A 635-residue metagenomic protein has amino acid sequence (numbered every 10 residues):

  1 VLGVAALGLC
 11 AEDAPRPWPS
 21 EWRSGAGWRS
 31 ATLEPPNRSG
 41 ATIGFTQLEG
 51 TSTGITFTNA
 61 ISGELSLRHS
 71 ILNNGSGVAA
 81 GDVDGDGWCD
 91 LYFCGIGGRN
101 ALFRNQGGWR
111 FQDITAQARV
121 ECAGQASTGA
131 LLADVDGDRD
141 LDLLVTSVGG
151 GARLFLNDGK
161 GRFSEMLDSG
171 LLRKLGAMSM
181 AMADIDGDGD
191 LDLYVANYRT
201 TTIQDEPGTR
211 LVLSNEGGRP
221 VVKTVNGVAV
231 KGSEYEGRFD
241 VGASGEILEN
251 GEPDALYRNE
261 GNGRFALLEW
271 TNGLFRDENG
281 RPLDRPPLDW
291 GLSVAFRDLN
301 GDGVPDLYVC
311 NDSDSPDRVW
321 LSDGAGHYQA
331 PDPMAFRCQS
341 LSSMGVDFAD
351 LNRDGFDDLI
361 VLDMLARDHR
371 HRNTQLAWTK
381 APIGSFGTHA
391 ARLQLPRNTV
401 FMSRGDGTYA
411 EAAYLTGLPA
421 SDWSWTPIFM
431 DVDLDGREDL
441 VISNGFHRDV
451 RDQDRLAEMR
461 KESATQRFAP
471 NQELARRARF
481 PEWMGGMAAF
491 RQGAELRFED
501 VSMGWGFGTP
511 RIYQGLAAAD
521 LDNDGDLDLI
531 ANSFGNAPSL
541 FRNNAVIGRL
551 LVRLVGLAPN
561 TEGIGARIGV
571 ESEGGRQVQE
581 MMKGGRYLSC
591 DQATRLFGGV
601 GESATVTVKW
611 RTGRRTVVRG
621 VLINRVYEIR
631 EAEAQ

Functional and structural regions predicted by a protein language model:
A11-A60: N-terminal pre-domain segments of enzymes
A11-E12, G44, S52, S62-L65 (+3 more regions): Gly/Ser/Thr/Pro-enriched helix-cap/hinge segments flanking short amphipathic alpha-helices
E34-P35, F45-T46, R99-I114, G151-M166 (+8 more regions): Beta-propeller blade repeat segments, especially FG-GAP/WD-type strand-to-loop junctions in 6- to 7-bladed propeller
F45, W88-G95, D140-S147, L191-N197 (+7 more regions): Hydrophobic beta-strand segments that make up the repeating blades of beta-propeller and related beta-repeat
I55-G77, I96, R119-L131, S169-A181 (+10 more regions): Repeat-based blade/solenoid architectures
G75-G85, R104, S127-G137, L156 (+8 more regions): Beta-propeller blade termini
Q117-L131, T146-I185, V195-E236, V241-A243 (+2 more regions): Asp-box/WD-like beta-propeller blade repeats and closely related beta-sheet repeat scaffolds
Y198-E249, A366-R392, F446-E482: Short, conserved, GDST-rich strand-edge loop motifs in beta-rich repeat architectures
